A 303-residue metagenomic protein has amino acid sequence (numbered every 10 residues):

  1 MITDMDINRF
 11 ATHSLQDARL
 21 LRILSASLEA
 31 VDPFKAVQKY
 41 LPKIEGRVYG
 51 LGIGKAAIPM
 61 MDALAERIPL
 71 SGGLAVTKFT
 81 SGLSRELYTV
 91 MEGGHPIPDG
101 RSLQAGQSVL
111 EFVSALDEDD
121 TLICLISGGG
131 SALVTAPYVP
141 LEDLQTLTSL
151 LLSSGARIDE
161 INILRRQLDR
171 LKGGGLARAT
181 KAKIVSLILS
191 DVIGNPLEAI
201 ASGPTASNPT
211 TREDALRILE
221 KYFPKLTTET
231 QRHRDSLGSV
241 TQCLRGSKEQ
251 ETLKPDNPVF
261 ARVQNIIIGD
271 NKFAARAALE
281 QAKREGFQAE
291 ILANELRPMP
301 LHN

Functional and structural regions predicted by a protein language model:
I2-N303: N-terminal loops that bind phosphate or other acidic moieties and the adjacent beta-alpha structural core
